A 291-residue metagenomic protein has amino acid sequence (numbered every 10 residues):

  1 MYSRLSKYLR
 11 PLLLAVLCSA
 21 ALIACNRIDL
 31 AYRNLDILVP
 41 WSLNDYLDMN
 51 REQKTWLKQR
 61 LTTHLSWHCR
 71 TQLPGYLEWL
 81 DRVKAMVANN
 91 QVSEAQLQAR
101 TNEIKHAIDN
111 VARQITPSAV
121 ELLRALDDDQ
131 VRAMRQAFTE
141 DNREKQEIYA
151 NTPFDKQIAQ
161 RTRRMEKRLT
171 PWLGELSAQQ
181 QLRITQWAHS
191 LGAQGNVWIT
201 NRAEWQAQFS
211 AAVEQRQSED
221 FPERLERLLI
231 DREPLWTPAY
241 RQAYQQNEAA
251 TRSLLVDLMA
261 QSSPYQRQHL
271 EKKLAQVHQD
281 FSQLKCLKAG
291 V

Functional and structural regions predicted by a protein language model:
Y2-L13: Bacterial N-terminal signal peptides that target proteins for export
A21-A24: C-terminal motif of bacterial Sec signal peptides marking the signal peptidase cleavage site
N26-I28: Bacterial signal peptide processing site
A31-H68: Start-of-domain marker
P40-W41, R202-V291: A cross-kingdom marker for long, charged
L43, L57, A112-L126, M134 (+4 more regions): Short, structured motif recognition centered on aromatic/hydrophobic residues
T71-N110: Mid-chain, structured segments of secreted extracytoplasmic proteins
P117-W236: Extended amphipathic alpha-helical interaction segments
